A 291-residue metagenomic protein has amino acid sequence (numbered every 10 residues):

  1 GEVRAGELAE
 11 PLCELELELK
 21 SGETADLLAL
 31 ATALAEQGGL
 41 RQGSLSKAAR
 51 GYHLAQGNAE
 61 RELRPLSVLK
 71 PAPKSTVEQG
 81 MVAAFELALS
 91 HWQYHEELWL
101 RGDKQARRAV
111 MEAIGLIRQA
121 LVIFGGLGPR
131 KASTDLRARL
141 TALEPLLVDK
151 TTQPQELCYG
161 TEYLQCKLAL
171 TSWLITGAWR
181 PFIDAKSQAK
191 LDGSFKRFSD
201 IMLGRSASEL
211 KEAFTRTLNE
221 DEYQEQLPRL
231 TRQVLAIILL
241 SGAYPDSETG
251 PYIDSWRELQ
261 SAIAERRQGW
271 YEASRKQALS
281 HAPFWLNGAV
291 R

Functional and structural regions predicted by a protein language model:
G1-R291: Function-determining surface determinants
